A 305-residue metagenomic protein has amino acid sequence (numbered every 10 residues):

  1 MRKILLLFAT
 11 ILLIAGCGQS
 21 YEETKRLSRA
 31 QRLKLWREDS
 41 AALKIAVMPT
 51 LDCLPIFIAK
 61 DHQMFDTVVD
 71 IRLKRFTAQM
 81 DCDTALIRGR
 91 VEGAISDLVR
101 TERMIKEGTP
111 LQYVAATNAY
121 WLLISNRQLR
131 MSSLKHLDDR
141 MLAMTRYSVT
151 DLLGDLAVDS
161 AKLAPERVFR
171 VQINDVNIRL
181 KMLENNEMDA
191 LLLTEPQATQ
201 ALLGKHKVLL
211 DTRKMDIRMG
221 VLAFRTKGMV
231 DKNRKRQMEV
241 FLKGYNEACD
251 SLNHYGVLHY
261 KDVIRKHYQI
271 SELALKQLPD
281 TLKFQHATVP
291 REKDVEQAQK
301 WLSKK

Functional and structural regions predicted by a protein language model:
M1-I4: Positively charged n-region of N-terminal signal peptides that target proteins for export
L6-A9: Sec-dependent N-terminal signal peptides
A15-G16: C-terminal motif of bacterial Sec signal peptides marking the signal peptidase cleavage site
Q19-R26, V149-F169, V240-Q277: Ligand-binding clefts/hinges and TM-proximal coupling segments of bilobed small-molecule sensing domains
Y21-A164, R170-V171, D189-E195, V208-D211 (+1 more regions): Short, glycine-/small- and polar/acidic-enriched structural segments that line small-molecule recognition paths
Y21-L43, L51, A190, H259-K305: An extracytoplasmic/periplasmic, membrane-proximal ligand-sensing/linker region
L43-K44, M141-M144, K227-V230, E247-N253 (+1 more regions): Second-shell loop/turn segments in exported
L98-R100, R167-I264: Pocket-lining segment of extracytoplasmic ligand-binding domains
